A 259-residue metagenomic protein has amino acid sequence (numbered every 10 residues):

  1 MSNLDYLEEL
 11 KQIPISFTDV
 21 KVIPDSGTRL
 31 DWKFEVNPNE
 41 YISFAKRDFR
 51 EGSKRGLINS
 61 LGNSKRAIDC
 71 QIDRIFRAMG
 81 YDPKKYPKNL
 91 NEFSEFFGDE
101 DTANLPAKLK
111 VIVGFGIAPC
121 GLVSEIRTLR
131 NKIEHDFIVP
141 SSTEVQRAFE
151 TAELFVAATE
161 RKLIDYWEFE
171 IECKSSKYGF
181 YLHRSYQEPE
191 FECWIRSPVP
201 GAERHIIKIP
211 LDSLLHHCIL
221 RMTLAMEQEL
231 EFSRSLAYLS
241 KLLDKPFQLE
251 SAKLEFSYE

Functional and structural regions predicted by a protein language model:
M1-N59, L154, A158-Y181, P246-E259: Charged alpha-helical initiation segments
N3-Y6, T102-L105, F232-S235: Short amphipathic alpha-helical segments that mediate assembly, nucleic-acid/protein binding, or membrane association
V36, V111-E168, S257-E259: Charge-enriched, short contiguous segments at helix-coil
N39, I58-K65, D69, C120 (+2 more regions): Non-catalytic, well-ordered alpha-helical scaffold segments
K46, K54-M79, E153: Short, hydrophobic, well-ordered secondary-structure elements
S53-L57, S141-V145, C218, A225-Q228: Alpha-helical rod/repeat scaffolding segments in eukaryotic adaptors/tethers and long-chain four-helix cytokines
I72-S124, T128-L129: Flexible secondary-structure boundary motifs
I171-F256: N-terminal accessory interaction module
